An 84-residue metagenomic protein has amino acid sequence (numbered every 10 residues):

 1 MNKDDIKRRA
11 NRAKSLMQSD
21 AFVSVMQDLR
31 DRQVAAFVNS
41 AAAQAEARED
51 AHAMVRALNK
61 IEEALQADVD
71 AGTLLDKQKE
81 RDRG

Functional and structural regions predicted by a protein language model:
D4-Q18: Short, charged, low-complexity loops and linkers
A10, D31, D82-G84: Positively charged, low-complexity intrinsically disordered regions
Q18, F22-Q66: Amphipathic, hydrophobic secondary-structure cores in small proteins
V55-G84: Charged low-complexity stretches with an acidic bias
